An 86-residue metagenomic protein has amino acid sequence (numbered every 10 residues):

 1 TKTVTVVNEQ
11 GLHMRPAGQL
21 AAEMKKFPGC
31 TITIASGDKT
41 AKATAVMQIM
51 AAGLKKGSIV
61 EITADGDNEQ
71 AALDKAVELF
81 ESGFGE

Functional and structural regions predicted by a protein language model:
T1-T3, T40, I59: Well-ordered beta-strand positions in beta-sheet-rich domains
T3-V7, T63: Generic structural detector for well-ordered beta-strands
V6, T31, L73-V77: A general secondary-structure boundary signal
V7-A52, K56: Compact, glycine-rich, soluble single-domain proteins
A51-E86: C-terminal structural segments of small proteins and small subunits
